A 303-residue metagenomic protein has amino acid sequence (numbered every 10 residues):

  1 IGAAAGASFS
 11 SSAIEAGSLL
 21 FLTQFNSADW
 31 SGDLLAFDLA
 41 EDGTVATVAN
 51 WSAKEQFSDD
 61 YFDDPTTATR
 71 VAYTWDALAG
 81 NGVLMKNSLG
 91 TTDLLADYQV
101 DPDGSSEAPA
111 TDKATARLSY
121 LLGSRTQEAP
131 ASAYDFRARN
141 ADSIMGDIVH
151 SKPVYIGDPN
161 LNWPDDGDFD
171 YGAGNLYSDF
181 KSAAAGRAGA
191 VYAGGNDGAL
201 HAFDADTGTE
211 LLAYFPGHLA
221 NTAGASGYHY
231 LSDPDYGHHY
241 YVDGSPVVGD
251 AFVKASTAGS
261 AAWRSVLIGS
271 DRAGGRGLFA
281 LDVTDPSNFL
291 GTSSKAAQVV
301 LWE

Functional and structural regions predicted by a protein language model:
I1-E303: A fold-level detector for beta-propeller and closely related beta-sheet-rich head/sensor domains
